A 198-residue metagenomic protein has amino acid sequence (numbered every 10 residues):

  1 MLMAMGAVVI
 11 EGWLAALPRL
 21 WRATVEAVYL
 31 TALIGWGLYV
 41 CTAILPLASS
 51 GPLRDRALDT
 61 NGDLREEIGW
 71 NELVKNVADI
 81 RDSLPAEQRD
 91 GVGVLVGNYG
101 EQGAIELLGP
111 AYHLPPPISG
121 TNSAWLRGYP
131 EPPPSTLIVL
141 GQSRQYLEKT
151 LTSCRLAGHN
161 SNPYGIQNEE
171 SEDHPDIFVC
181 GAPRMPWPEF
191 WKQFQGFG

Functional and structural regions predicted by a protein language model:
M1, V96, G141: Conserved residues at beta->alpha junctions
M1-A16, C180: Transmembrane alpha-helices and membrane-interface helical segments of multi-pass integral membrane enzymes
M3-G6, L20-W36, A182, E189-F197: N-terminal, charge-rich interaction modules
E11-P52: Signature aromatic-anchored transmembrane alpha helix within multi-pass, membrane-resident enzymes that catalyze glycan
G35, Y39-T42, S49-R56, G62 (+4 more regions): Sequence/structural signature of beta-propeller domains
S50-W125: Short periplasmic/luminal acceptor-recognition loop of GT-C membrane glycosyltransferases, typified by
E72, N76-A78, D82-P85, P117-G198: Aromatic/acidic, Gly/Pro-rich catalytic loop(s) in extracytoplasmic/lumenal soluble domains of multi-pass membrane
